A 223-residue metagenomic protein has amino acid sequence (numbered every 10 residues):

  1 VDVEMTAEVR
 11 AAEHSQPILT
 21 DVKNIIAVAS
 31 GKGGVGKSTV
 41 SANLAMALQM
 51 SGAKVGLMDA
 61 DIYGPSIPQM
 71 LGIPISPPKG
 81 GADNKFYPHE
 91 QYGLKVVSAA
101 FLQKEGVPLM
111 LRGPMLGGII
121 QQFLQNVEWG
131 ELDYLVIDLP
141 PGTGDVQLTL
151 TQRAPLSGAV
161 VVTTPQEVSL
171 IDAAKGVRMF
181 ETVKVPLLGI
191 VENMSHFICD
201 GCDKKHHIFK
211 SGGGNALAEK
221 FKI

Functional and structural regions predicted by a protein language model:
V1-A29, S76: Extreme N-terminal, non-catalytic leader segments that precede Walker-type/kinase nucleotide-binding cores
P17, D133-Y134, P140-K222: Conserved catalytic-core segment of NTP-binding enzymes
V22, G33, D59, I67 (+5 more regions): Residue-level signature of catalytic and energy-coupling elements of molecular machines, predominantly ATP/GTP-dependent
K23, A27-S30, Q49, P68-I75 (+5 more regions): Signal for well-folded cores of large energy- and translation-related assemblies
I25-D61, V177: Walker A/P-loop phosphate-binding motif and the immediately C-terminal alpha-helix
G34-N43, P65-S66, L139-Q147, S169-D172: Short glycine/serine/threonine-rich phosphate/pyrophosphate-binding segments that cradle anionic phosphate groups
L48, K54-L111, G117: Phosphate-binding loop that captures ATP/GTP phosphates
Q103-L150: Phosphate-binding/switch loop-helix module in NTP-utilizing enzymes
